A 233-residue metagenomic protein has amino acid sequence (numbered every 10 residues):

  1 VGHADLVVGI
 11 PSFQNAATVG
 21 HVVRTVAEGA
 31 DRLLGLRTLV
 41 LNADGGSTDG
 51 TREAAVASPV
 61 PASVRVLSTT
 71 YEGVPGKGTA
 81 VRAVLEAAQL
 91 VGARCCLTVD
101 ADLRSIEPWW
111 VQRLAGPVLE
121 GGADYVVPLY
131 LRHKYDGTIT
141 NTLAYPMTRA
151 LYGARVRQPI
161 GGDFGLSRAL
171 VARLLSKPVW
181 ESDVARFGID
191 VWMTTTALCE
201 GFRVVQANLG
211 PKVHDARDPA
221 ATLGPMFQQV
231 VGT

Functional and structural regions predicted by a protein language model:
I10, L34-S47: Short beta-strand/loop segment that forms part of the nucleotide-sugar
N15-D31: Short, well-formed alpha-helical segments that are part of the catalytic scaffolds of diverse glycosyltransferases
T38-L41, R52-A83, A87-L90: Conserved donor nucleotide-binding strand/loop of the catalytic core
D44-E53, L103: A conserved acidic beta->alpha catalytic loop
A93-R104: Short beta-strand-to-loop acidic/aromatic patch adjacent to the donor-nucleotide binding site
E107-L129: Conserved donor-nucleotide/metal-binding helix-loop-beta segment in metal-dependent transferases, i.e., the alpha-helix
V126-T138: Short beta-strand-to-loop element that shapes/binds the nucleotide-sugar donor at the catalytic cleft/hinge
D136-G232: Conserved catalytic loops of nucleotide-sugar-dependent glycosyltransferases that act on lipid-linked
